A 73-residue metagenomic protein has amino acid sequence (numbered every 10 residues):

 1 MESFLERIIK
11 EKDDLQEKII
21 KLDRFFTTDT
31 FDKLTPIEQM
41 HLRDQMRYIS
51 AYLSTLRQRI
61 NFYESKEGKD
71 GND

Functional and structural regions predicted by a protein language model:
M1-D73: Extended, charge-rich alpha-helical interface modules
